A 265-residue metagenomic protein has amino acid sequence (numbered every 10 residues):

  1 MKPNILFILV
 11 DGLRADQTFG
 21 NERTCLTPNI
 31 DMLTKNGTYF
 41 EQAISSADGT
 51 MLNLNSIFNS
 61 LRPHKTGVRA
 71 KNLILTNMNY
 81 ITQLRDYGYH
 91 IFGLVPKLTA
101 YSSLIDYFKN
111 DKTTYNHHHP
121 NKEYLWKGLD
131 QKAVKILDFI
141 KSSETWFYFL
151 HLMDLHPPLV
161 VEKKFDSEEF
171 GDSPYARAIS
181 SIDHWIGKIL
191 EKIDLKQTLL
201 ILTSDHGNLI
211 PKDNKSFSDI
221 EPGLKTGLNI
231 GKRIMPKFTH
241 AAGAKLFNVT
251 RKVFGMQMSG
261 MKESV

Functional and structural regions predicted by a protein language model:
M1-V265: Catalytic domains that recognize anionic headgroups
